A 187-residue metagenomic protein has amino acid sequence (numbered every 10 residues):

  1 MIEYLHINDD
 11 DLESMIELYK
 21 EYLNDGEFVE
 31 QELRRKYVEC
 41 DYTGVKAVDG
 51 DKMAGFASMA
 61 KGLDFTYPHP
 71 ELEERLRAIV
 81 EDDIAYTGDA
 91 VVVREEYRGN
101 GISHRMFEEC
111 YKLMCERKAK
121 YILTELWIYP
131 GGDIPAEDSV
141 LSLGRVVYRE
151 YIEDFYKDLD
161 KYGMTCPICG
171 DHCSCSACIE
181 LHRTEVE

Functional and structural regions predicted by a protein language model:
I2, K52-F56, Y86: Glycine-rich phosphate/pyrophosphate-binding loop shared by adenosine-nucleotide-utilizing enzymes
I2-M15: A short beta-loop-alpha structural element at the N-terminal edge of CoA-dependent acyl/N-acetyltransferase catalytic
L23-D64, L76: Active-site rim helix/loop that mediates acceptor-substrate recognition in acyltransferases
S58-A90, I152-D171: Conserved acyl-donor/pantetheine-binding loop and adjacent beta-alpha core of acyl/acetyltransferases and related
L76, D89-R98, L126-Y129: A short, internal acetyl-CoA/4′-phosphopantetheine-binding micro-motif in the GNAT/acyltransferase core
V93, G99-M114: Conserved acetyl-CoA-binding loop-helix of GNAT-fold acetyltransferases
M114-P130: Conserved GNAT acetyl-CoA-binding A-motif
E125-W127, E137, L141-P167: Conserved catalytic-core motifs of GNAT/GCN5-like acyltransferases
